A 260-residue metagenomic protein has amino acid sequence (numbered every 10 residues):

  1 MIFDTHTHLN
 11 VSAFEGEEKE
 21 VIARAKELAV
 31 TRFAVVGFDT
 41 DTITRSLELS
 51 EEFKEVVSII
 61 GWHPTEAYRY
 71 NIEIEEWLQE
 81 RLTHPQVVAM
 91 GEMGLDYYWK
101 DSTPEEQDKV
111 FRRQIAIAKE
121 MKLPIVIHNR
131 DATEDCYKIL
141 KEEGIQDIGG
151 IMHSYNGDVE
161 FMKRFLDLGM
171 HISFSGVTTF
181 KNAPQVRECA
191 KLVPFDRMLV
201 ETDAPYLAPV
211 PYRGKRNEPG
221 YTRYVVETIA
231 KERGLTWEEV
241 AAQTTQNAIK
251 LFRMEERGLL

Functional and structural regions predicted by a protein language model:
M1-L260: Mid-domain alpha/beta scaffold segments of enzyme catalytic cores
